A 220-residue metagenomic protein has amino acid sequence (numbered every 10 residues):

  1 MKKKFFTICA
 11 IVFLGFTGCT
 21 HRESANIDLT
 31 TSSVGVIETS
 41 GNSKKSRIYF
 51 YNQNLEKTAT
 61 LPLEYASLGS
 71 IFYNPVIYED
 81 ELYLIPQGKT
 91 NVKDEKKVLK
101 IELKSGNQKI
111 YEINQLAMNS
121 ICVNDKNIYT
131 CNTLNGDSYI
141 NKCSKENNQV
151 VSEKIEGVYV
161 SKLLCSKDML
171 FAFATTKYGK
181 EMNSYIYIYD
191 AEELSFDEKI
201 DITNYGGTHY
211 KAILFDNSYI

Functional and structural regions predicted by a protein language model:
F16-G18: C-terminal motif of bacterial Sec signal peptides marking the signal peptidase cleavage site
T20-A59: An edge-strand/N-cap motif at the start of beta-rich repeat modules
H21-I27, S67-E79, Q115-D125, G157-K167 (+1 more regions): Repeated scaffold domains used in trafficking and secretory/extracellular systems, primarily beta-propellers
D28-N42, Y78-N91, K126-T133, D168-G179 (+1 more regions): Short beta-strand elements that form the blades of beta-propeller/WD-repeat-like and other beta-sheet-rich scaffold
N42-Y49, N91-L99, G136-N141, G179-I188: Structural motif
K57-S67, G106-I113, N147-I155, S195-T203: A short beta-strand motif characteristic of beta-propeller blades
L61-D80, I85-K89, D94-K96, G106-S120: Blade-loop segments of beta-propeller domains
E156-Y219: Solenoidal tandem-repeat scaffolds enriched in leucines and small polar residues
